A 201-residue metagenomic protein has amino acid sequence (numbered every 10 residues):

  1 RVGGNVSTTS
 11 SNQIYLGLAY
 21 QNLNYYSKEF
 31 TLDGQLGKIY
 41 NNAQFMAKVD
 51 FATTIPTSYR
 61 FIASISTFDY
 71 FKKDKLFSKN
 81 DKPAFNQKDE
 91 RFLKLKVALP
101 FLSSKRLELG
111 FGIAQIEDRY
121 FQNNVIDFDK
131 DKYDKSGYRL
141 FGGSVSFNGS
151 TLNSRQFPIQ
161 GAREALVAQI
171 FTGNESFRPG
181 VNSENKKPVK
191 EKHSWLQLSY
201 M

Functional and structural regions predicted by a protein language model:
R1-Q156, A162: Gram-negative/organellar outer-membrane beta-barrel architecture
G142-M201: Extended beta-strand-rich architecture
